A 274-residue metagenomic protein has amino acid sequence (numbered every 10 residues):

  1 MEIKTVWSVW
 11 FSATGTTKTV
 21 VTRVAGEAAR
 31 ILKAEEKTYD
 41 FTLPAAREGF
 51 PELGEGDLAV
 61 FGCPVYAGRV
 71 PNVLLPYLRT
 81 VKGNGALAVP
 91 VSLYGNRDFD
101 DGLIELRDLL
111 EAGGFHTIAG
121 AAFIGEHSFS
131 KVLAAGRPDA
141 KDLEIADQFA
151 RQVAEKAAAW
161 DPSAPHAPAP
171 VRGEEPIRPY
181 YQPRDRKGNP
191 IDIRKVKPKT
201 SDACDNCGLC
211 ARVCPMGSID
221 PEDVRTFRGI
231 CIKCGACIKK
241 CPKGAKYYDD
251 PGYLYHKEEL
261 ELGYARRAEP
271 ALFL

Functional and structural regions predicted by a protein language model:
M1-T42, G49-I193, D249-L274: FMN-binding flavodoxin-like domain, especially the glycine-rich phosphate-binding loop
E175-V196, D205-P221: Short, charged low-complexity linear segments at domain edges
K199-L254: Iron-sulfur cluster-binding cysteine motifs and their immediate structural context in ferredoxin-like electron-transfer
